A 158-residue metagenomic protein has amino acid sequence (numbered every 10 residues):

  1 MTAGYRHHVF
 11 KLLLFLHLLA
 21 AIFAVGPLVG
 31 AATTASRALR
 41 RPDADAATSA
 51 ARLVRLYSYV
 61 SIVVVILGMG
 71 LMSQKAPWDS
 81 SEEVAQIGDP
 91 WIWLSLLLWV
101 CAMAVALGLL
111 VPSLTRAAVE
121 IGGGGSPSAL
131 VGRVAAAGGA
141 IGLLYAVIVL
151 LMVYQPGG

Functional and structural regions predicted by a protein language model:
T2-G158: Polytopic transmembrane helical bundles with strong interfacial aromatic enrichment
